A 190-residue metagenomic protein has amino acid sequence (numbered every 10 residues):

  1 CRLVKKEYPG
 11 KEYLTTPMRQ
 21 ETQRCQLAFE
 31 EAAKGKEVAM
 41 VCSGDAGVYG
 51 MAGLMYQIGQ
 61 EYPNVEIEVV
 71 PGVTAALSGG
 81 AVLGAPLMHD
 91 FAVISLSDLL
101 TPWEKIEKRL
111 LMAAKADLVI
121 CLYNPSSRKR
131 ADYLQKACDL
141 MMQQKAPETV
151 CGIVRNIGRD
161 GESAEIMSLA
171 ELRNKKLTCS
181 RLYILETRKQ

Functional and structural regions predicted by a protein language model:
C1-I67, S78: Class I S-adenosyl-L-methionine
E7, K11, E31-G35, I58 (+5 more regions): Change "in soluble alpha/beta enzymes" to "in soluble alpha/beta proteins
Y13-T15, I67-V69, V93, C151-I153: Conserved beta-strand scaffold positions in the cores of enzyme catalytic domains, especially in NTP/NDP-utilizing
T16-M18, S43-D45, M51, V73 (+4 more regions): Fold-independent oxyanion-binding glycine-rich loops and adjacent beta-strand/coil segments at enzyme active sites
R19-R24, A75, L99-T101, G158-G161: A short acidic, often aromatic-flanked loop/helix-cap motif at beta-alpha or helix-coil junctions that lines enzyme
F29, A81-L83, E107-L111, D139-M142 (+1 more regions): A generic local secondary-structure boundary/capping motif
E37-V38, K115-Q190: A contiguous loop/helix-start segment that scaffolds small-molecule binding in enzyme catalytic cores
V48-A116, T187-Q190: Class I SAM-dependent methyltransferase SAM-binding "motif I" and its flanking Rossmann-like core
